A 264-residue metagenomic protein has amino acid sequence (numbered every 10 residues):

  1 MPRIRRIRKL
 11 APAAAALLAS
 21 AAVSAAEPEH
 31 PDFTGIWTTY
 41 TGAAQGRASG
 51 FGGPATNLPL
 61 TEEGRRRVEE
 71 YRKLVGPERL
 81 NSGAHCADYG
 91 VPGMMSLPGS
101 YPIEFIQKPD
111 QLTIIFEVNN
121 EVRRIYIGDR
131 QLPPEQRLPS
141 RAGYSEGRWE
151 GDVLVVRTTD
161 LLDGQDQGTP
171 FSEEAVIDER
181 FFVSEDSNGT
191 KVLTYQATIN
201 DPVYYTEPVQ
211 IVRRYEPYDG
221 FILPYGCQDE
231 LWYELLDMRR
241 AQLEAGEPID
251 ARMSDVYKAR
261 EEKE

Functional and structural regions predicted by a protein language model:
P2, S24-E264: Hydrophobic small-molecule pocket/channel-lining residues, especially in calycin-type beta-barrels
P2-A14: Bacterial N-terminal signal peptides that target proteins for export
S20-A22: N-terminal signal peptide c-region/cleavage motif recognized by signal peptidases
